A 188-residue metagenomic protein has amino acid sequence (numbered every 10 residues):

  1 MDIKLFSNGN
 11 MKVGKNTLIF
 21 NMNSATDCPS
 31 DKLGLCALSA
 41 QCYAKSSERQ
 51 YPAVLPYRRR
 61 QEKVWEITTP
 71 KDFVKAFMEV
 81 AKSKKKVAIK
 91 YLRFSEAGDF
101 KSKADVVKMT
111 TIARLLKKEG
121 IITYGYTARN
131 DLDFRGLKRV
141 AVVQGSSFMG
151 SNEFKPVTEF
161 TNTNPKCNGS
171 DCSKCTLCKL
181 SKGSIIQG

Functional and structural regions predicted by a protein language model:
M1-G188: Class I S-adenosyl-L-methionine
